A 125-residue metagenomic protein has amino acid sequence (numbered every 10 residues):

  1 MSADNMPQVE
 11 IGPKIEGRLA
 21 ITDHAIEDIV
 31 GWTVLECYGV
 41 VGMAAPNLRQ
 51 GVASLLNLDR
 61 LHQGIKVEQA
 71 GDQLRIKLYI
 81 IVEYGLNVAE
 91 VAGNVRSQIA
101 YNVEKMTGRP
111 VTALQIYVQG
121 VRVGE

Functional and structural regions predicted by a protein language model:
S2-Y84, V88, G93, R109-E125: Contiguous, often N-terminal, cationic amphipathic patches that form binding interfaces
A100: Glycine-rich active-site/cofactor-binding loop and its immediate structural neighborhood
